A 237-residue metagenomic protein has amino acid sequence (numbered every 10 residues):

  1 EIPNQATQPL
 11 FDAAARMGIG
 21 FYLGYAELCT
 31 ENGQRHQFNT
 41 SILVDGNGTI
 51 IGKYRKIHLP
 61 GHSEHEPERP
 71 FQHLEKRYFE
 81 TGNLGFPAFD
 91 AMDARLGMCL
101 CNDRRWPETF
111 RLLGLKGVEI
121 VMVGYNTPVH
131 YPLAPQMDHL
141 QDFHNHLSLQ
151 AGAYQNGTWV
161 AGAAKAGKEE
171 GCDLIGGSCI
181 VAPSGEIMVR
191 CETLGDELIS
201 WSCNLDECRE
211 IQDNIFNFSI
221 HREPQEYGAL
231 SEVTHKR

Functional and structural regions predicted by a protein language model:
I2, Q8, D12, C29-L133 (+2 more regions): Active-site catalytic loop in hydrolytic enzyme cores
I2-L28, N156-K165: A short, hydrophobic beta-strand-centered structural micro-motif
A15, G114, Q150-Y154: Anion (oxyanion) recognition and catalysis
I19-G20, R95-M98, E119-V121, T158-A161 (+1 more regions): Structural motif
Y22, E31, E80, E226-E232: Intrinsically disordered, low-complexity segments enriched in small/polar residues
L23-Y25, N39-L43, P87, V160 (+2 more regions): Short beta-strand scaffold segments in enzyme catalytic cores
Q34-R35, A88-M92, A153, G171-C172 (+1 more regions): Solvent-exposed alpha-helices and their adjacent loops that cap or buttress functional pockets in soluble metabolic
A151-G152, T158-R237: C-terminal beta-strand edge segments of enzyme domains
